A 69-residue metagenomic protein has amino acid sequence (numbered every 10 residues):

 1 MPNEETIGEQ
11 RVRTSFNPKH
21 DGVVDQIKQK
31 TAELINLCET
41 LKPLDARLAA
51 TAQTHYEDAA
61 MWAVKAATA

Functional and structural regions predicted by a protein language model:
M1-K42, L48, A66-T68: Intrinsically disordered, low-complexity regulatory regions that flank transcription factor DNA-binding cores
T31, E57-A60: Alpha-helical structural signal
A50-Y56: Short, charged, amphipathic alpha-helical segments
A59-A69: Amphipathic alpha-helical coiled-coil segments
